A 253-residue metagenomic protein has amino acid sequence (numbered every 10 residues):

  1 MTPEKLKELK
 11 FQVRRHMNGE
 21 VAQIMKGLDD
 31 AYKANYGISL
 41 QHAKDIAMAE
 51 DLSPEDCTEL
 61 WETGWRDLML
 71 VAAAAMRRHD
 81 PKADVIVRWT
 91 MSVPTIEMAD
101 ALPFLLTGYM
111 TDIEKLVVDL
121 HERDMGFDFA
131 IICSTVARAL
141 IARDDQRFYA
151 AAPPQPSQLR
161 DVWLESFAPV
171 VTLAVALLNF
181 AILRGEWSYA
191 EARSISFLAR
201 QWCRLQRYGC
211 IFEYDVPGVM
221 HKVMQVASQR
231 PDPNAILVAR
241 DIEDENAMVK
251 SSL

Functional and structural regions predicted by a protein language model:
M1-L253: Alpha-helical scaffold domains
